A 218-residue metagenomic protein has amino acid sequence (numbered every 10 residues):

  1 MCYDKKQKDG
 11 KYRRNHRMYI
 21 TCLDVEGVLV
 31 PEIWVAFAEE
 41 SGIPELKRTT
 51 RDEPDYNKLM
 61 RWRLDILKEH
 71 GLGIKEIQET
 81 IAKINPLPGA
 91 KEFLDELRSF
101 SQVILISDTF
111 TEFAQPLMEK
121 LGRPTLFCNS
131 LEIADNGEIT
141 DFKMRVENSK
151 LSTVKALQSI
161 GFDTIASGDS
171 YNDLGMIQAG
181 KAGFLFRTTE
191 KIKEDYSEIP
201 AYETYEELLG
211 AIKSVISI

Functional and structural regions predicted by a protein language model:
Y3-R17: Short, Lys/Arg-enriched N-terminal segments with co-localized hydrophobic residues within the first ~10-30 amino acids
R17-S130, A134-D135: Alpha-helical substrate-recognition element adjacent to the catalytic core
D95, K155, L174-G175: Alpha-helical segments flanking ligand/cofactor-binding loops in enzyme cores
V103-D108, F162-E203: Acidic, Mg2+-coordinating phosphoryl-transfer loop and its flanking beta/alpha structural elements, shared across
T111-Q115, D173-L174, L209: Short, well-ordered alpha-helical microsegments
E112-T164: Substrate-recognition "cap/lid" segment bordering the active-site pocket of phosphatases
N129-A134, T188-I192, E206-L208: Short, acidic/turn-prone active-site loops that include or flank metal/cofactor- and phosphate-binding residues
A134-D141, K193-P200, G210-V215: Short, charged, surface-exposed secondary-structure boundary motifs
